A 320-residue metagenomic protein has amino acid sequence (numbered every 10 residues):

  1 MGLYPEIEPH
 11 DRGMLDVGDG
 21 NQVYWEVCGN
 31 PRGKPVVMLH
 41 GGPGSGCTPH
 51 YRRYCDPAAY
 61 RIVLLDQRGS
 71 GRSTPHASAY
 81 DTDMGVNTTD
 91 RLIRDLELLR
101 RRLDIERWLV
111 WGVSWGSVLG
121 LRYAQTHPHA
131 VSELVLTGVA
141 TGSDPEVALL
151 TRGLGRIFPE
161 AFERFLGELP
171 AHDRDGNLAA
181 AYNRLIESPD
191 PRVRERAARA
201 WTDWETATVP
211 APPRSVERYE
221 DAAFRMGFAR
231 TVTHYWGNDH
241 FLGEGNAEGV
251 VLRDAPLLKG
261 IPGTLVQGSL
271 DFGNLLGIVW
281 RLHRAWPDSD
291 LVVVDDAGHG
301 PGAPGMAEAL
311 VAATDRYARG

Functional and structural regions predicted by a protein language model:
G2-V23, V232: N-terminal cap/lid segment of alpha/beta-hydrolase-fold proteins
G18-H76: Conserved HGGG/HGGXW glycine-rich cap/lid loop of the alpha/beta-hydrolase fold
D90-W108: Conserved acidic catalytic loop of the alpha/beta-hydrolase fold
E106-P145: Conserved hydrolase catalytic core segment
V131-A181: A catalytic-pocket lid/entrance helix-loop region that shapes and gates access to the active site across common
L258-K259, L265-Q267: Short beta-strand/loop motif that positions the catalytic acidic residue of the alpha/beta-hydrolase fold
F272-I278: Conserved alpha/beta-hydrolase "acid-adjacent" motif
S289-G320: Catalytic active-site module of serine/aspartate enzymes centered on a nucleophile-bearing elbow/loop
